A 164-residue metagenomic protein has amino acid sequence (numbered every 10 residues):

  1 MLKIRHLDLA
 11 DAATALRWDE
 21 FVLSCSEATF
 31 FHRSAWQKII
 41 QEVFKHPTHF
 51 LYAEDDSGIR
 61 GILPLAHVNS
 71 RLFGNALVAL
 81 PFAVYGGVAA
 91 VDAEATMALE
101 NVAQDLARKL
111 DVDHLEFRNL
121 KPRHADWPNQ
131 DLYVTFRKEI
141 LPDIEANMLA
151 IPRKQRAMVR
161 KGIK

Functional and structural regions predicted by a protein language model:
M1-R17, R123-K164: Acyltransferase donor/substrate-recognition loop-hinge adjacent to the catalytic core
L7, E54, A66-V68, V91 (+2 more regions): Structured loops at beta-to-helix junctions and adjacent beta-edge loops in soluble globular domains
A13-L16, F31, R60: Short N-terminal binding/cap micro-motifs at the start of the first secondary-structure element
E20-C25, A35-N101: Conserved donor-binding loop and adjoining core beta-sheet/short helix segment in diverse acyl/aminoacyl transferases
F21-S24, I39-V43, V102, L106 (+3 more regions): Residues that form generic nucleotide/phosphate-binding pockets
T29-Q37, E116-L120: A short, aromatic/hydrophobic, helix- or strand-capping loop or linear motif that either lines the entrance/gate
G58, P81, L110, N129-D131 (+1 more regions): A generic structural signal for short, non-catalytic loop/turn and secondary-structure boundary residues
E94-R137: Non-catalytic accessory segments adjacent to catalytic cores
